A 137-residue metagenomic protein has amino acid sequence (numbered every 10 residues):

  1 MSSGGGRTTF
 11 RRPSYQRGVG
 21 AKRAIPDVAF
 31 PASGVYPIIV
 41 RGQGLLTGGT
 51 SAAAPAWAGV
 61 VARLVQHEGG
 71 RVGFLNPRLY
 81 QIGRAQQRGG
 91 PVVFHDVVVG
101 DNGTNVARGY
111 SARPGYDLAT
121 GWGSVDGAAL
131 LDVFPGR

Functional and structural regions predicted by a protein language model:
M1-R137: Extracellular protease catalytic domains of secreted zymogens
